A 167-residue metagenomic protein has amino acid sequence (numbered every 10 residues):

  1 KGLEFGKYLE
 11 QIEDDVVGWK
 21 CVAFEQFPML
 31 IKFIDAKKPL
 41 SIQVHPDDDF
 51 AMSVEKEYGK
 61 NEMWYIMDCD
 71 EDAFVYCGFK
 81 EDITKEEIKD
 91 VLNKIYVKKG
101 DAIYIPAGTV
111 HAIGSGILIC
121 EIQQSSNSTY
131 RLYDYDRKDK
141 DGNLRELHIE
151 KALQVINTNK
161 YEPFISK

Functional and structural regions predicted by a protein language model:
K1-E86, D136-K167: Transition-metal
E25-M29, D101, L118: Phosphate-binding glycine-rich loops and adjacent basic patches that engage nucleotide phosphates, nucleic-acid
I31, D72-V75, K98, I119 (+1 more regions): Generic preference for hydrophobic/aromatic residues in regular secondary structure cores
I42-H45, V97-S115, Q124: Conserved metal-binding segment of the jelly-roll/cupin
E62-W64, A112-R137: A short hydrophobic beta-strand segment most commonly corresponding to one strand of the jelly-roll/cupin
I83-Y104: Active-site glycine-rich loop that binds ribose-phosphate moieties when present
